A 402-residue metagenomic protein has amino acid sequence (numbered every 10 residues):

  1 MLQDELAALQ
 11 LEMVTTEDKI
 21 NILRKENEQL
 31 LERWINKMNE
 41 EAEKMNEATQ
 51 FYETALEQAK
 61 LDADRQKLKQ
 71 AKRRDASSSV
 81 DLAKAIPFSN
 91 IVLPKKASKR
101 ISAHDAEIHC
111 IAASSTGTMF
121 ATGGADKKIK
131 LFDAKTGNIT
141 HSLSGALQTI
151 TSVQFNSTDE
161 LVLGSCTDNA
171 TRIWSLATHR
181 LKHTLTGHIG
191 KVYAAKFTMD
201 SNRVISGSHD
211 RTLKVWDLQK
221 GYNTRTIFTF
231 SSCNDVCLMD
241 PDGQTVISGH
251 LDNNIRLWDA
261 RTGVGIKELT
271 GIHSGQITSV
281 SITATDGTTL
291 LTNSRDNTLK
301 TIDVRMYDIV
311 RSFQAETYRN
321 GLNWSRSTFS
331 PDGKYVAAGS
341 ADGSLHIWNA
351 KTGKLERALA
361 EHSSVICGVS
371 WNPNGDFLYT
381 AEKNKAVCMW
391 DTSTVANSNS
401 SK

Functional and structural regions predicted by a protein language model:
M1-N36, E40-K44: Heptad-repeat coiled-coil alpha-helices that serve as dimer/oligomer scaffolding interfaces in eukaryotic cytoskeletal
W34-E107: Intrinsically disordered, low-complexity acidic/Ser/Thr/Pro-rich linker and tail segments in large eukaryotic scaffolds
A97-A103, L131, I139-A146, S152 (+8 more regions): Short C-terminal beta-strands that terminate individual repeats in beta-propeller domains, predominantly WD40 blades
A106-A112, Q148-F155, G190-F197, S231-M239 (+3 more regions): Canonical WD40 repeat/beta-propeller blade segments in eukaryotic WD-repeat proteins
I111-G117, V153-D159, K196-N202, C237-G243 (+5 more regions): Loop/turn segments within WD40 beta-propeller blades
T122-D126, G164-D168, S206-D210, S232 (+4 more regions): Conserved strand-to-loop turn within each blade of WD40 beta-propeller repeats
I129-F132, V153, T171-W174, A195 (+5 more regions): WD40-repeat beta-propellers
A134-G137, L176-H179, L218-G221, A260-G263 (+3 more regions): Short loop/turn segments that connect beta-strands within beta-propeller blades
